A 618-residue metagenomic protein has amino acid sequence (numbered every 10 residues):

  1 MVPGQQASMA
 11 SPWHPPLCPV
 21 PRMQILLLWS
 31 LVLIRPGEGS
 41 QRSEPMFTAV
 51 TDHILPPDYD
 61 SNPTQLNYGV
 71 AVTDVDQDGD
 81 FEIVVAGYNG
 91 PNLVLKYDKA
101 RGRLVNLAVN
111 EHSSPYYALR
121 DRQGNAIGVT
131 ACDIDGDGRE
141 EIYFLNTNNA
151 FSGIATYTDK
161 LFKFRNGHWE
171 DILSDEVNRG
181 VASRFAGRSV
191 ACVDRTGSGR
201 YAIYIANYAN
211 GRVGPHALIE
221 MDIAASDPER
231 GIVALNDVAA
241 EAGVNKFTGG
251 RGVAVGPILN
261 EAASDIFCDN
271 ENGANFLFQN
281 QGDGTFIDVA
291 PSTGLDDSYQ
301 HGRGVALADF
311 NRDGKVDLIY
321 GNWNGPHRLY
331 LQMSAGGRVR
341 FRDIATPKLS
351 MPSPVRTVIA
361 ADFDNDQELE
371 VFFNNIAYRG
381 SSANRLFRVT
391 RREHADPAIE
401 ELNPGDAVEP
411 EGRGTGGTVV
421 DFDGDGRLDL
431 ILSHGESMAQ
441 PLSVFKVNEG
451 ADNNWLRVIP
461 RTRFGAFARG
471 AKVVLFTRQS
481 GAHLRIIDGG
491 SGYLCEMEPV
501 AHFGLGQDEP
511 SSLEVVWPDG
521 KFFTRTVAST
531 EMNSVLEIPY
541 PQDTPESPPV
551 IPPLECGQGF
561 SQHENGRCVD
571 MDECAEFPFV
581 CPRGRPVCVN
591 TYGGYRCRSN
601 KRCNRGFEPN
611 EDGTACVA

Functional and structural regions predicted by a protein language model:
P15-G39: Cleavable N-terminal signal peptides of Sec/SRP-targeted secreted and luminal proteins
G37-T48, P91-N110, G153-L173, V213-V238 (+4 more regions): Beta-propeller blade repeat segments, especially FG-GAP/WD-type strand-to-loop junctions in 6- to 7-bladed propeller
G39-S61, V70-V72, I83: An edge-strand/N-cap motif at the start of beta-rich repeat modules
V50-D60, I203, V339-F341, L349-M351 (+3 more regions): Gly/Ser/Thr/Pro-enriched helix-cap/hinge segments flanking short amphipathic alpha-helices
D52-V70, Y88, H112-T130, E176-C192 (+7 more regions): Repeat-based blade/solenoid architectures
Q77-G87, G136-N146, G197-A206, N260-D269 (+3 more regions): Acidic/hydrophobic-patterned starts of short beta strands in beta-sheet-rich repeat architectures
F151-G153, T158, N166-Q279, G284-P291 (+1 more regions): Solenoidal tandem-repeat scaffolds enriched in leucines and small polar residues
L554-V580, S599-A618: N-terminal entry motif of extracellular EGF-like repeats
